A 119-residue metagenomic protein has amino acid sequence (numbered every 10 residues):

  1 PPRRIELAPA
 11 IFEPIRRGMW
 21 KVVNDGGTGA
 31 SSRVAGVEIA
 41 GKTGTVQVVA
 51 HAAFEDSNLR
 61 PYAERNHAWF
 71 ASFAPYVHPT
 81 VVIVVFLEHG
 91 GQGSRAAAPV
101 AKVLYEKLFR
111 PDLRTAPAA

Functional and structural regions predicted by a protein language model:
P1-R4, A10-T115: Active-site beta-strand/loop architecture of penicillin-binding DD-peptidases
A118-A119: Short, solvent-exposed mixed-charge patches
